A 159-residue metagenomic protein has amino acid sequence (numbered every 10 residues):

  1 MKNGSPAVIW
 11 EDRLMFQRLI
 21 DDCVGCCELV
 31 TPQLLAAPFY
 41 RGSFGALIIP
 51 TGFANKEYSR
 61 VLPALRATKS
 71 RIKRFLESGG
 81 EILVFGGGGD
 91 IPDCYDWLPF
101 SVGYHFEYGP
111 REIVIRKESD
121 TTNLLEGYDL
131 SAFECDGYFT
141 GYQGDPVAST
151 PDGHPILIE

Functional and structural regions predicted by a protein language model:
M1-A46, P50: Aromatic-Pro/Gly-enriched surface loop or interdomain linker that acts as a lid/target-recognition segment
K2-S5, D22, V30-P32, F44 (+2 more regions): A glycine-centered loop/beta-turn motif at secondary-structure junctions
V8-C23, L125-Y142: Charged, low-complexity, helix/coiled-coil-prone segments
R13-M15, F53-A54, G89-I91, D152-H154: Short, solvent-exposed loop/turn segments at secondary-structure junctions
R18, K73, I156: Surface-exposed charge patches
L34-Y40, R111-R116, T121-T122, G153-I156: A short acidic, often aromatic-flanked loop/helix-cap motif at beta-alpha or helix-coil junctions that lines enzyme
A54-F139: A glycine-rich, often tryptophan-bearing local segment used as a flexible ligand/cofactor-contacting loop or short
